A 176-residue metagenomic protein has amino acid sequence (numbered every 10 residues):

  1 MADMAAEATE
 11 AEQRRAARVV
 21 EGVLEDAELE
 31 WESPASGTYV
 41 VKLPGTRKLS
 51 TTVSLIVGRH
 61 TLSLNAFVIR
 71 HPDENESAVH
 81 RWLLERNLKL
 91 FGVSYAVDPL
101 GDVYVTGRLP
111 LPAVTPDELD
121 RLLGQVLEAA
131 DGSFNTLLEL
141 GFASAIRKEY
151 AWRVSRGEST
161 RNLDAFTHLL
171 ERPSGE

Functional and structural regions predicted by a protein language model:
M1-S50, D98: Charge-rich, low-complexity N-terminal segments
E10, R14, D73-E74, A113-D120: Ordered, soluble secondary-structure elements with a strong preference for glycine-centered loop motifs and nearby
T38-Y39, L62, D102-V103: Hydrophobic residues embedded in beta-strands of well-ordered beta-sheets
G45-V68: Long, continuous compositionally biased terminal/linker segments
R47-K48, R70-H71, L111-A113: Short, surface-exposed beta-strand-loop junctions and turns on beta-sheet-rich folds
N65-T106: Short, internal acidic amphipathic alpha-helical interface segments that mediate docking to partner proteins
P112-W152: A contiguous, mid-protein "functional segment" used to position or interact with cofactors/ions or partner subunits
L138-E176: Short, highly charged C-terminal tails/helix-capping segments
